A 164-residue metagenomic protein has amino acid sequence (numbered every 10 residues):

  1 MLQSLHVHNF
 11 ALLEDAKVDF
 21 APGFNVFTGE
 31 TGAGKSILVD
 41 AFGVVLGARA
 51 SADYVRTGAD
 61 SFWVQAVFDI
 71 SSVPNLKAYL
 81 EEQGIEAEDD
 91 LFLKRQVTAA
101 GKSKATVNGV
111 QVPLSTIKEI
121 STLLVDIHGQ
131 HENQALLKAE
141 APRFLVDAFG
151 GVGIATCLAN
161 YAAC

Functional and structural regions predicted by a protein language model:
S4-L145, F149-C164: Gly/Lys-enriched N-terminal cap/neck module of very large, oligomeric protein machines
